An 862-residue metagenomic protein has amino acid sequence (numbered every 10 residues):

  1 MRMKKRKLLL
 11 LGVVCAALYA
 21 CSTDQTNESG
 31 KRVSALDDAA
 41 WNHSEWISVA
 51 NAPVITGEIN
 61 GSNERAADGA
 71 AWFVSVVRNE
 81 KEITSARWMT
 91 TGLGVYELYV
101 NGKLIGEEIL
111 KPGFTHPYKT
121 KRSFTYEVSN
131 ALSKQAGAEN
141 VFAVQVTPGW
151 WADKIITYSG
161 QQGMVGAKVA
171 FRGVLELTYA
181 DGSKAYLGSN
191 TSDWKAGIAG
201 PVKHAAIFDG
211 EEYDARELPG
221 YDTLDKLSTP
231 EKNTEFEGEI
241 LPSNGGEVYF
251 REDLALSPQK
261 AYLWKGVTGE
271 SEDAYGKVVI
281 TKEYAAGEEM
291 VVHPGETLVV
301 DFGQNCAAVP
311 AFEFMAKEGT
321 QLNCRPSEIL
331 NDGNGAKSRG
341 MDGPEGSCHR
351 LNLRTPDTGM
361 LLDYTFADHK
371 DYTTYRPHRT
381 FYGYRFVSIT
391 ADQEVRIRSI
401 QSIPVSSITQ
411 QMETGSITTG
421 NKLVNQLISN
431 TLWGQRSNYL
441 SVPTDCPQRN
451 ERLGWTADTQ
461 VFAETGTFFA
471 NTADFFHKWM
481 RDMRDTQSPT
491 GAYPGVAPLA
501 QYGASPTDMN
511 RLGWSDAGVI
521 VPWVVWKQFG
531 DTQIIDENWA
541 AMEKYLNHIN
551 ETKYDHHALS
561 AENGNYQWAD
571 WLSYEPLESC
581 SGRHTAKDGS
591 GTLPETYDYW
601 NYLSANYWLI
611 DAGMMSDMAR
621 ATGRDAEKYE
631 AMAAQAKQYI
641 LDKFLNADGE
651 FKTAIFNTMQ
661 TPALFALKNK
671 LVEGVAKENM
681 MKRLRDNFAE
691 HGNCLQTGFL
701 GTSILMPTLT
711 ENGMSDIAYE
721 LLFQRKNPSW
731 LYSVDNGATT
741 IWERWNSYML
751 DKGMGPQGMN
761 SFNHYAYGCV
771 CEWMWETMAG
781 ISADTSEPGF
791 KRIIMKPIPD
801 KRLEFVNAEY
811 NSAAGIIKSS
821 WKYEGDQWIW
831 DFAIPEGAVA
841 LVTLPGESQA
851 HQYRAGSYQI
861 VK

Functional and structural regions predicted by a protein language model:
R2-L9: Bacterial N-terminal signal peptides that target proteins for export
Y19-A20: C-terminal motif of bacterial Sec signal peptides marking the signal peptidase cleavage site
Q25-R449, D474-F475, A497-L499, Q533 (+3 more regions): Extracellular/oxidizing-compartment recognition motifs
A86-R87, V309-E328, V387-T390, D458-Q487 (+5 more regions): Alpha-helical support elements that line or immediately flank enzyme active sites and cofactor-binding pockets
V95, S189-I198, E394-N430, R436-S437 (+9 more regions): Active-site acid/base region of carbohydrate-active enzymes
E107-Y118, I329-D357, A473-S590, S729-K752: Helix-terminus loop motifs that line ligand-binding clefts
F142, Y213, N450-E451, F469 (+7 more regions): C-terminal capping/lid segments that line or modulate ligand- or cofactor-binding pockets
G163, A167-V174, L187-D225, T234-E235 (+5 more regions): Non-catalytic C-terminal accessory modules of carbohydrate-active enzymes
